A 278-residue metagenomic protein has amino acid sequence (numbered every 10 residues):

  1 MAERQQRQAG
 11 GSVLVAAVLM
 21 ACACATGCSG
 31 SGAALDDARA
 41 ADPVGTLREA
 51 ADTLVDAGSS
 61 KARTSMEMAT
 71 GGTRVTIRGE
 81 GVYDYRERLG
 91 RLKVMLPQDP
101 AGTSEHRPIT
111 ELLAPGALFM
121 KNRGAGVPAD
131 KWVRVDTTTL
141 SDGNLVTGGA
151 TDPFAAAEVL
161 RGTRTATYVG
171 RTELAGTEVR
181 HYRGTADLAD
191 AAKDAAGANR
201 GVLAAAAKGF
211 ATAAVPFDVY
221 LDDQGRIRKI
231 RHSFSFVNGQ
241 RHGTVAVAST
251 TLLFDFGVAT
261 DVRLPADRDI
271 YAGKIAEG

Functional and structural regions predicted by a protein language model:
A2-G10, C24-G278: Subset-of-secretome marker
V15-T26: Bacterial N-terminal signal peptides
